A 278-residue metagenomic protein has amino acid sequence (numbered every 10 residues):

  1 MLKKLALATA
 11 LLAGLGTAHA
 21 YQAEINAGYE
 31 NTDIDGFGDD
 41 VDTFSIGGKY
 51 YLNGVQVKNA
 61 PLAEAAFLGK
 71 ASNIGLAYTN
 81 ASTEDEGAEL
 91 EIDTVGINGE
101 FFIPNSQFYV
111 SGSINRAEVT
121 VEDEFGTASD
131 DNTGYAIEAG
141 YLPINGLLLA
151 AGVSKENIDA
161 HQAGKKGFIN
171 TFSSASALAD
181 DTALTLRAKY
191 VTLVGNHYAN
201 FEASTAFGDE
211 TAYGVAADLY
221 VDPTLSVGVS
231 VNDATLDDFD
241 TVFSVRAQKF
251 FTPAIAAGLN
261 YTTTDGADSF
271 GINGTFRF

Functional and structural regions predicted by a protein language model:
M1-E24, F37-D39, Q56-A60, L68-A71: Cleavable N-terminal export/targeting peptides
T17-H19, L52-G54, L68, N80 (+7 more regions): Outer-membrane beta-barrel strand-turn architecture
Y21, D40-I46, E91-V95, S129-Y135 (+4 more regions): Residues that define the transmembrane beta-barrel architecture of outer-membrane proteins
A23-I25, V55-K58, N105-V110, N145-A151 (+4 more regions): Repeated loop/turn-to-beta-strand initiation elements of outer-membrane beta-barrel proteins
I25-A27, I46-G48, I97-G99, I137-A139 (+5 more regions): Membrane-embedded beta-strands of outer-membrane beta-barrel proteins, especially the hydrophobic/small aromatic
Y29-D33, Y50-G54, Y78-E84, I103 (+7 more regions): Transmembrane beta-strands of outer-membrane beta-barrel pores
V41-V55, L186, V245, K249 (+2 more regions): Outer-membrane beta-barrel "beta-signal"
A136-A234: Detector for outer-membrane/organellar transmembrane beta-barrel domains, recognizing the amphipathic beta-strand
